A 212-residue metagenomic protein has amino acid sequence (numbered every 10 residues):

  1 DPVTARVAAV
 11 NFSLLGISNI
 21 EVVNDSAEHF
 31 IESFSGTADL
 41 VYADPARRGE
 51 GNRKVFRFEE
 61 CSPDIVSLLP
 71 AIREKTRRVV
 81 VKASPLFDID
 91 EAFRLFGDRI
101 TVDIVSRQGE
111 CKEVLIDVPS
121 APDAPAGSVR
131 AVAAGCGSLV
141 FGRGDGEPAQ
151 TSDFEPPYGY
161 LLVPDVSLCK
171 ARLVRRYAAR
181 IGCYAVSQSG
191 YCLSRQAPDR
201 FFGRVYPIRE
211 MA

Functional and structural regions predicted by a protein language model:
D1-A212: SAM-dependent transferase fold signal centered on methyltransferase-like domains, encompassing both Class I
